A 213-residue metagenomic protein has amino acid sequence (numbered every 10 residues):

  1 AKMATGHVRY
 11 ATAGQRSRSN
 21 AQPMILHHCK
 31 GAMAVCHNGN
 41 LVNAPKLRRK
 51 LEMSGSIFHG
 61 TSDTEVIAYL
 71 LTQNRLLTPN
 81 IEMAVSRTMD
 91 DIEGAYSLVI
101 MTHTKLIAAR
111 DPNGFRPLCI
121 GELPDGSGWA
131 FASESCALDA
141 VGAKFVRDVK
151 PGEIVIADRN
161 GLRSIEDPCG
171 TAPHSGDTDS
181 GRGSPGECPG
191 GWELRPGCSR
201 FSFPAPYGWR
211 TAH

Functional and structural regions predicted by a protein language model:
A1-G170, H174-D177, C188-H213: Conserved short alpha-helical segments that host acidic/polar catalytic motifs at enzyme active sites
